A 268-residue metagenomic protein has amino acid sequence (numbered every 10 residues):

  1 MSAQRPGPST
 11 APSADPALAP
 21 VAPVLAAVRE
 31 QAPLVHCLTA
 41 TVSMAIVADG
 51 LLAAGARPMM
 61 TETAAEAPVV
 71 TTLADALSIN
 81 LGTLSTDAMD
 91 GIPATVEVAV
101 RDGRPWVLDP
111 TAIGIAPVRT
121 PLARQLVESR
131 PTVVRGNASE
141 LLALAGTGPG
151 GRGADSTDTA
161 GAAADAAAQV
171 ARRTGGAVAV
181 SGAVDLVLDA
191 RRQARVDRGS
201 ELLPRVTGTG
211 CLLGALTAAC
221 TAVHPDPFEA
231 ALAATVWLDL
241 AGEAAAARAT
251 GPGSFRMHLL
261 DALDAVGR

Functional and structural regions predicted by a protein language model:
M1-R57: Glycine-rich phosphate/adenosyl-contacting loop at the front of the ribokinase-like
P16-P20, D239-R268: Charged C-terminal helix
G50-D102: Active-site cofactor/substrate anionic-group-binding motifs, chiefly glycine- and Lys/Arg-rich phosphate-binding loops
N80, D87-N137: Glycine/small-residue-rich loop that forms an oxyanion/phosphate-binding "nest" at active or ligand-binding sites
P117-Q193: Conserved phosphate/ATP/ADP-binding segment of small-molecule kinases
A143, R205-V236: Short, small-residue alpha-helix embedded
A164, A168, V196-G208: Short pre-catalytic strand/loop immediately N-terminal to key active-site residues, enriched for Gly-Thr
A166-A171, P227-A241, L260: Short, well-structured alpha-helical segments that form the helix of a local strand-helix-strand
